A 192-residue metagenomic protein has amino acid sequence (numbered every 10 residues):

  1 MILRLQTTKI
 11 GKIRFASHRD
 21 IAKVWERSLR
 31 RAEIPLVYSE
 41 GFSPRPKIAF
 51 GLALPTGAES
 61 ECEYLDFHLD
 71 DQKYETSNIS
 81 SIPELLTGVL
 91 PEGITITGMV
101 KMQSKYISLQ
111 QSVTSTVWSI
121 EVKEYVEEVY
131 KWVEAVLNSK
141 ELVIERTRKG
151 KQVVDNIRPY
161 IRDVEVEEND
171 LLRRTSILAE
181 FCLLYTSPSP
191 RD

Functional and structural regions predicted by a protein language model:
M1: Active-site-proximal cofactor/substrate-binding loop regions of enzyme domains
Q6-T8, K12, A16, D20 (+1 more regions): Extended, well-folded interaction surfaces typified by the phenylalanyl-tRNA synthetase beta subunit core
V37-H68: Short, charge-patterned binding micro-sites
E61-V113: Ordered, amphipathic secondary-structure segments that act as subunit-interaction surfaces in large macromolecular
K73-E84, V126-V133, S187: Short, conserved charged micro-motifs
V100, K105-L184: Non-catalytic RNA-recognition surface used by pseudouridine synthases
Y185-D192: Conserved small/polar residues in nucleotide/adenosyl-binding loops
